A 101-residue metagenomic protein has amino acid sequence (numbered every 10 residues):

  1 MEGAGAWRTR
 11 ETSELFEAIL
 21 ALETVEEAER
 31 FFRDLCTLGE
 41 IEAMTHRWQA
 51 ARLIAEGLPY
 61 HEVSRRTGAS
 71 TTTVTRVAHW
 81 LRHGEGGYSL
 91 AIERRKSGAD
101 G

Functional and structural regions predicted by a protein language model:
M1-L22: General nucleic-acid-binding
E27-R47, A99: Short, Lys/Arg-enriched anionic-surface-contact patches
L38-I41, R52, E62-V63: N-terminal helix-turn-helix DNA-binding core of bacterial DNA-binding proteins
M44-L58: Short, amphipathic alpha-helical "recognition" segments used to contact nucleic acids or chromatin
G57-S64, E85-G86: Short helix-capping/linker segments at secondary-structure and domain boundaries
E62-T67, V74: Short alpha-helical "recognition helix" segments of helix-turn-helix
A78-I92: Short, solvent-exposed alpha-helical "recognition" segments
A91-G101: Intrinsically disordered, low-complexity basic tails/linkers immediately adjacent to helix-turn-helix/homeobox/MYB/SANT
